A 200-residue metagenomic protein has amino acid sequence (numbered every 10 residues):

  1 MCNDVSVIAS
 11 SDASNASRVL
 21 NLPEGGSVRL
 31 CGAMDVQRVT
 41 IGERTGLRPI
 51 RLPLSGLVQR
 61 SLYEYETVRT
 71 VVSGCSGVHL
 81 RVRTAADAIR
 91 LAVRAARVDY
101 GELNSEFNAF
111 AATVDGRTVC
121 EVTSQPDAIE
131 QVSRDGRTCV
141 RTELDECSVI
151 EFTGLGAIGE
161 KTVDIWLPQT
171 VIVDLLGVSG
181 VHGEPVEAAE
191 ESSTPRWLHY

Functional and structural regions predicted by a protein language model:
M1-R196: N-terminal secretory targeting modules
H199-Y200: Cap/lid segment of the alpha/beta-hydrolase catalytic domain
